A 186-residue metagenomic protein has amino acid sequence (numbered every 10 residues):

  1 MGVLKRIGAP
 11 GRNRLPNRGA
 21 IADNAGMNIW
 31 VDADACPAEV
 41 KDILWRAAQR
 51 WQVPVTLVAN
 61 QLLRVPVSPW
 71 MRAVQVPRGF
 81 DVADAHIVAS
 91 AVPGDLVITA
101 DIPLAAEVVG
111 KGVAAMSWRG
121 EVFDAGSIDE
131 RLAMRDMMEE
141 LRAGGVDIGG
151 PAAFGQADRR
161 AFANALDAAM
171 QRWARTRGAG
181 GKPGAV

Functional and structural regions predicted by a protein language model:
A9-G11: Compositionally biased, low-complexity flexible segments
N24-V186: Nuclease catalytic cores that cleave nucleic-acid phosphodiester bonds, predominantly acidic two-metal-ion
